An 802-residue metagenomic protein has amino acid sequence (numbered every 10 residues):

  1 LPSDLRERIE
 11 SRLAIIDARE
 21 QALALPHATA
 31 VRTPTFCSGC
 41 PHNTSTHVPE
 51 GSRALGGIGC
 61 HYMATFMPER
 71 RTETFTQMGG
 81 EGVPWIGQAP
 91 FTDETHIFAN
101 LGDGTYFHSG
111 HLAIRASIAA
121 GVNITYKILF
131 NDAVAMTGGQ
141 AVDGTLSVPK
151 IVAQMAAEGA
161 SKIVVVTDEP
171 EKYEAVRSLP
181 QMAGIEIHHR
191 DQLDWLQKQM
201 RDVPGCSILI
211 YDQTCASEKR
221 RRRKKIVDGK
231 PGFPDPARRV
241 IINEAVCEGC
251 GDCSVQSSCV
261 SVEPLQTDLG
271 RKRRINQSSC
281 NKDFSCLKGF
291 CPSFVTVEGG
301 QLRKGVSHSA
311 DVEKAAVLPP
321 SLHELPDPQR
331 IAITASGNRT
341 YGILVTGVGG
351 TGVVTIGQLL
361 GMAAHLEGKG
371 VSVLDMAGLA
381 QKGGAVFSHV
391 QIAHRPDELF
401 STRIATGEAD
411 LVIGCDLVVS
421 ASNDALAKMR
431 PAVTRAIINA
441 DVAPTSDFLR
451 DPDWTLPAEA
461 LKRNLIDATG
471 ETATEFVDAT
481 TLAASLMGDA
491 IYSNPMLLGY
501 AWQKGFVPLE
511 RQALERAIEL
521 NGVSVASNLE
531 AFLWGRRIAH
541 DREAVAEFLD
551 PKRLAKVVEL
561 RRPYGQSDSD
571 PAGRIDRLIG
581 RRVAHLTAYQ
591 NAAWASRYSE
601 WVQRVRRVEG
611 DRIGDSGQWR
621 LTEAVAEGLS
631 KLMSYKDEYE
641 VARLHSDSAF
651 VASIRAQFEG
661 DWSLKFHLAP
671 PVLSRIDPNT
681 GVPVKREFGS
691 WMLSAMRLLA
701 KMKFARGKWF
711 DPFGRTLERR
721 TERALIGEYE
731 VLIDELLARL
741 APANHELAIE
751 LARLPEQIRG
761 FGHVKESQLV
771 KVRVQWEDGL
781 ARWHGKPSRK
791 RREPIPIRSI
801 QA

Functional and structural regions predicted by a protein language model:
L1-T95, G305, E313-A316, P320-L344 (+1 more regions): Thiamine diphosphate
H47, R53-K150, Q192-W195, G342-R430 (+1 more regions): Thiamine diphosphate
E69-E73, A133-V148, A175-I185, D228-A245 (+4 more regions): Short beta-alpha connecting loops at secondary-structure transitions that line or flank enzyme active sites
A133-G229, G522: Glycine-rich ThDP/TPP pyrophosphate-binding loop and its adjacent helix/strand module within ThDP-dependent enzymes
L146-P149, K162, T296, Q301-V345 (+6 more regions): Active-site cofactor/cluster-binding pocket
Y211-T214, K219-R220, K225-D228, E248-V306: Iron-sulfur cluster-binding cysteine motifs and their immediate structural context in ferredoxin-like electron-transfer
E515-N521, V525-A802: Active-site loops and adjacent core secondary-structure elements that bind or stabilize anionic groups
